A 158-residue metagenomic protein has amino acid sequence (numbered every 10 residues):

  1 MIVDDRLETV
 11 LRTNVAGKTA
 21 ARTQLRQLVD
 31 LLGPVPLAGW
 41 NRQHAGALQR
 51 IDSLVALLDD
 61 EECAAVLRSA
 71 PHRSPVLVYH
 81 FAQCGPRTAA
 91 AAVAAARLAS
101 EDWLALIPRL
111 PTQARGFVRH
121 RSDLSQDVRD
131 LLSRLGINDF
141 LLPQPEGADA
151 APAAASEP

Functional and structural regions predicted by a protein language model:
M1-P158: Alpha-helical scaffold segments
